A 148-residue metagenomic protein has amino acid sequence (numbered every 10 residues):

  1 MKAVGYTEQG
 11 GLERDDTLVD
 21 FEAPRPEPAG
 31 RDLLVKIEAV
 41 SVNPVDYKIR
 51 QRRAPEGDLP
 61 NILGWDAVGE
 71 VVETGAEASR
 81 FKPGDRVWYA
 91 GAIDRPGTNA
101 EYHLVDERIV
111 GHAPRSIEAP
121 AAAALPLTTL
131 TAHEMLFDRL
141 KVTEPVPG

Functional and structural regions predicted by a protein language model:
M1-V4: Short structural boundary motif marking the start of a folded domain
T7-G11, V40-V42: Short polar catalytic/cofactor-binding loops
E8-G10, E27, V72-E77, E107-R108 (+1 more regions): Short loop segments at secondary-structure junctions
E13-P24, R53: Short glycine/threonine/proline-enriched tight-turn/helix- or strand-capping micro-motif at secondary-structure
D20, R25, V68-E70, Y102-L104 (+1 more regions): Conserved hydrophobic/aromatic beta-strand scaffold that supports enzyme active sites
P24-S41, Q51-D94: Glycine-rich beta-strand-centered segment in the early N-terminal region that forms part of a ligand/cofactor-binding
A90-G148: NAD(P)H dinucleotide-binding glycine-rich loop of Rossmann-like/cofactor-binding domains, especially the beta1-alpha1
